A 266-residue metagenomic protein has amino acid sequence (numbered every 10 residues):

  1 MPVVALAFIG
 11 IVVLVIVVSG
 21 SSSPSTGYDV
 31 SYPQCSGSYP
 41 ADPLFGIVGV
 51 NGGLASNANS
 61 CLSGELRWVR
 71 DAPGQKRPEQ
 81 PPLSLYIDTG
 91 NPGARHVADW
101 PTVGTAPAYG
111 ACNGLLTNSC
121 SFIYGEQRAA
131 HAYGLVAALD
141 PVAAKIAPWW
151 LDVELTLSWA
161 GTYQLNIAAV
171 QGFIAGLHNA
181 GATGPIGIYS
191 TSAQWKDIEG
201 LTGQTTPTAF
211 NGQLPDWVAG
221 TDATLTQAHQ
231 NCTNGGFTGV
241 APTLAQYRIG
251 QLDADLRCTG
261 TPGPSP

Functional and structural regions predicted by a protein language model:
M1-L6: N-terminal export and membrane-targeting signals
I9-P24: C-terminal region of N-terminal signal peptides and the immediate post-cleavage residues of exported proteins
S23-A111: N-terminal carbohydrate-binding/catalytic regions of secreted carbohydrate-active enzymes
S23-I47, G125-W150, E154-P266: Surface-exposed substrate-engagement region within the catalytic domains of secreted or surface-exposed extracellular
N51, N57-N59, N91, N113 (+5 more regions): Detector for Asparagine
N51-A55, P92-G93, P107-G125, W149-Y163: Surface-exposed cleft-lining segments at the edges of enzyme active sites
A98-C120, G200-G212, A228-N231: Surface-exposed intrinsically disordered loops and tails
